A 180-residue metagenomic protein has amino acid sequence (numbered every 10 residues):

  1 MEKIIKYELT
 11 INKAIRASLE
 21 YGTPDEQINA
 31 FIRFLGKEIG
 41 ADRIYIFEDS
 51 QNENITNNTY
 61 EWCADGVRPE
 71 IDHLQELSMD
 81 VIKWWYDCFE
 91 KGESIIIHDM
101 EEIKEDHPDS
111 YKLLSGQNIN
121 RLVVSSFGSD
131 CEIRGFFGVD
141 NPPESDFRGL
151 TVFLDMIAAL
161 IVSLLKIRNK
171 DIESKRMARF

Functional and structural regions predicted by a protein language model:
M1-E26, K37, K170-F180: Signal-transmission linkers at sensory-effector interfaces
E20-T59, V67-P69, R121: Helix-loop-beta substructure at the N-terminus of cytosolic sensory domains that couple signal/ligand detection
Y45-E90, R134: GAF sensory/regulatory domain recognition with acknowledged cross-activation on helical regulatory dimers
H98-R121, N141: Signal-transducing coupling segments at domain and membrane junctions
N120-G128: A short, aliphatic-rich beta-strand micro-motif
F127-F137: Short hydrophobic/glycine-rich mini-motifs in sensory/regulatory modules that couple input to downstream signaling
G135-S145: Short beta-strand-to-loop transition segments that serve as allosteric relay/switch motifs in sensory/regulatory domains
S145-K166, R176: Amphipathic alpha-helical "output/dimerization" segments
